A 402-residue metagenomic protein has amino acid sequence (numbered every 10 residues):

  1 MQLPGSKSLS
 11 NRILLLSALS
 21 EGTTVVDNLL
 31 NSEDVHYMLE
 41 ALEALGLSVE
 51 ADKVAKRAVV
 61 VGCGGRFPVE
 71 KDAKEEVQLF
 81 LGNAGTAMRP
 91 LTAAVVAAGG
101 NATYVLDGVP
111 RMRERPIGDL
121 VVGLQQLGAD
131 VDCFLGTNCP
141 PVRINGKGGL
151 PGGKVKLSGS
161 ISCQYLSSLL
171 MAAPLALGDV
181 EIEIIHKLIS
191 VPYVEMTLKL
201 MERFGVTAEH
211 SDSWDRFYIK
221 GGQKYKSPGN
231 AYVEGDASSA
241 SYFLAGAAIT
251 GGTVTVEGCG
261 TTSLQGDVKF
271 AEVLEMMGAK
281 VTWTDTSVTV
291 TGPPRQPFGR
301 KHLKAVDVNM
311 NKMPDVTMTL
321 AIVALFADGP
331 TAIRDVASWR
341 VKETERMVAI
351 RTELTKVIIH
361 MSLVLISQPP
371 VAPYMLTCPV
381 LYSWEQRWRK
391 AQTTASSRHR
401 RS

Functional and structural regions predicted by a protein language model:
M1-S402: Short, structured segments at the rim of ligand-binding sites
